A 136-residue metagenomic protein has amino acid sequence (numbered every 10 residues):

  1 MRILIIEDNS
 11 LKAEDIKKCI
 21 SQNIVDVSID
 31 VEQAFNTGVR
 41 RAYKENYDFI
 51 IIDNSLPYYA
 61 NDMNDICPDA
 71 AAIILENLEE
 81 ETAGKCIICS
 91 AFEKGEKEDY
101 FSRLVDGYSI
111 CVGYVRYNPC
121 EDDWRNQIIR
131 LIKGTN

Functional and structural regions predicted by a protein language model:
E7-D8: Conserved acidic carboxylate
L11, V31-R40, N64-A71: Helix N-cap/capping motif at the beta->alpha junctions
L11-Q22: Amphipathic alpha1 helix at the N-terminus of the CheY-like receiver
K17, D30-F49, L56-Y59: Acidic, metal-coordinating helix/loop segments flanking the phosphotransfer/catalytic sites of two-component signaling
I51-E81, K97: Conserved phosphotransfer microenvironments
C89-S90: Hydrophobic/aromatic residues positioned on beta-strands within the core alpha/beta folds
E96-S102, V115-I132: C-terminal output helix
